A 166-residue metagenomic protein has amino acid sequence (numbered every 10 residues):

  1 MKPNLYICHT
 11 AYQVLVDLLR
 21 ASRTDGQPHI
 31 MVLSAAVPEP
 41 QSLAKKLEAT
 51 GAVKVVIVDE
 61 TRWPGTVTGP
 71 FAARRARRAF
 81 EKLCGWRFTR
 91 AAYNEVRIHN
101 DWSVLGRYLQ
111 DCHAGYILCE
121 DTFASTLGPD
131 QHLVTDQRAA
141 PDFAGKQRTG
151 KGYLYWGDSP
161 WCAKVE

Functional and structural regions predicted by a protein language model:
K2: Catalytic cores of histone-lysine modification enzymes
L5-K151, W156: Active-site and donor-binding regions of nucleotide-sugar-utilizing enzymes
S159: Extended interaction regions within the primary functional domain
